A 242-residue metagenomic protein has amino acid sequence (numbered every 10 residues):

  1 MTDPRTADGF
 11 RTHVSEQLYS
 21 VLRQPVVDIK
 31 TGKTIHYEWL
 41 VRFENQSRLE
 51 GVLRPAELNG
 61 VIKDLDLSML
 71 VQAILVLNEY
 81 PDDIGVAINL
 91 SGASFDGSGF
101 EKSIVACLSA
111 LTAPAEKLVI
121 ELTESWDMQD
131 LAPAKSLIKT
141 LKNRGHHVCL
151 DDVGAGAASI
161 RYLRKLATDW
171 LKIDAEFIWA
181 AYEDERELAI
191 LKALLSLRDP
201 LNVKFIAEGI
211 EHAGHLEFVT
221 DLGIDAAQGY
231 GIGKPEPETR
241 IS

Functional and structural regions predicted by a protein language model:
M1-A113: Bacterial c-di-GMP phosphodiesterase EAL domain
M1-P4, D8-V14, L18, Q24 (+6 more regions): EAL-family c-di-GMP phosphodiesterase catalytic domain
E101-A106, A132-S136, E185-K192: Charged helix-capping and loop-helix junction motifs
K142: Conserved ATPase "switch" residues in P-loop NTPase domains
